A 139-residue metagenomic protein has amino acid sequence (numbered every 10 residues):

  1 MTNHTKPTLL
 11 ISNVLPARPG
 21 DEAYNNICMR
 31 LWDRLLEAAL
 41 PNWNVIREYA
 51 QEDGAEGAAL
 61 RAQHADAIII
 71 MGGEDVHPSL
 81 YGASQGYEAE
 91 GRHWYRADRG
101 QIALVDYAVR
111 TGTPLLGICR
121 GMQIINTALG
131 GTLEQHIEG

Functional and structural regions predicted by a protein language model:
M1-P114, T127-E134, E138-G139: N-terminal beta1-alpha1 cap of cysteine-dependent amidohydrolase-like domains
G117: Class I SAM-dependent methyltransferase core
R120-M122, L129: Active-site loop->helix "elbow" adjoining a glycine-rich segment at hydrolase catalytic centers
